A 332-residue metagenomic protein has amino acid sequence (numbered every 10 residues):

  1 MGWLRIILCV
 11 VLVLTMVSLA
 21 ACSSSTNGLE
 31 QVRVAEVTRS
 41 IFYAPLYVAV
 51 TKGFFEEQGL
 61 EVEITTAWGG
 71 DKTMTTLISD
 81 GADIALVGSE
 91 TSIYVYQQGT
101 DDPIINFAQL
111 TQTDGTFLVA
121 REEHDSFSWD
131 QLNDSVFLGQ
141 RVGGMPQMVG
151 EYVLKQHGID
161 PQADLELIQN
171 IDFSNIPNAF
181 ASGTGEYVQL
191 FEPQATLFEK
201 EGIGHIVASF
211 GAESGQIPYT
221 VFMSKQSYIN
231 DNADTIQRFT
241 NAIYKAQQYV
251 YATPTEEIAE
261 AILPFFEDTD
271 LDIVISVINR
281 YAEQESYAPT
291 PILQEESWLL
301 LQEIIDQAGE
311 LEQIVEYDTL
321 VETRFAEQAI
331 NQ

Functional and structural regions predicted by a protein language model:
M1-L8: Bacterial N-terminal signal peptides that target proteins for export
S18-A21: C-terminal motif of bacterial Sec signal peptides marking the signal peptidase cleavage site
S23-S25: Bacterial signal peptide processing site
G28-Q162, L167-N170, A179, E186-E192 (+3 more regions): Short, glycine-/small- and polar/acidic-enriched structural segments that line small-molecule recognition paths
A67-D71, L86, Q140, G144-M145 (+5 more regions): Soluble non-cytosolic domains of exported or imported proteins
T91, F173-F266: Pocket-lining segment of extracytoplasmic ligand-binding domains
N230-E312: Secondary-structure end/capping motifs
L301-Q332: Conserved C-terminal helix/tail region of periplasmic/extracytoplasmic solute-binding proteins
